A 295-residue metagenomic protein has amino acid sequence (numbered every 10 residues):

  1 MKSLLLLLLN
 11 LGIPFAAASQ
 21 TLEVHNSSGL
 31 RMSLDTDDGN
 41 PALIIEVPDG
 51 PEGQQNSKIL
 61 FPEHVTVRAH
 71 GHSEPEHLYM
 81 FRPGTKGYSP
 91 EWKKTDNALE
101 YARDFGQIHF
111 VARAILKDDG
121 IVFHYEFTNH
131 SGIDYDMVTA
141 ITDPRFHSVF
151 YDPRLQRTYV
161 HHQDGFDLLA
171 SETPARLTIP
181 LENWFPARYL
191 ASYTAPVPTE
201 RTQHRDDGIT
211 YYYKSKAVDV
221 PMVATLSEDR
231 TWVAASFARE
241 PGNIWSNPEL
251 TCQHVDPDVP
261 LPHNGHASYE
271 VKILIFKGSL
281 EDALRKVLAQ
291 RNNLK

Functional and structural regions predicted by a protein language model:
M1-L4: Positively charged n-region of N-terminal signal peptides that target proteins for export
L6-P14: Bacterial N-terminal signal peptides
S19-P75, D96-A98, R285-V287: Beta-strand-rich N-terminal accessory domains
Q20-S27, W92, A191-K295: Beta-strand-rich recognition/accessory modules
A69-D118, D134-V138: Extended, loop-rich substrate-binding clefts of extracytoplasmic carbohydrate-active enzymes
Y101, F110-A112, F123, A267-V271: Hydrophobic residues positioned within well-ordered beta-strands of beta-sheet architectures
L116-K117, I121-T178: Acidic (Asp/Glu-rich), glycine- and aromatic
R157-T210: Low-complexity, serine/threonine/proline-enriched polar segments
